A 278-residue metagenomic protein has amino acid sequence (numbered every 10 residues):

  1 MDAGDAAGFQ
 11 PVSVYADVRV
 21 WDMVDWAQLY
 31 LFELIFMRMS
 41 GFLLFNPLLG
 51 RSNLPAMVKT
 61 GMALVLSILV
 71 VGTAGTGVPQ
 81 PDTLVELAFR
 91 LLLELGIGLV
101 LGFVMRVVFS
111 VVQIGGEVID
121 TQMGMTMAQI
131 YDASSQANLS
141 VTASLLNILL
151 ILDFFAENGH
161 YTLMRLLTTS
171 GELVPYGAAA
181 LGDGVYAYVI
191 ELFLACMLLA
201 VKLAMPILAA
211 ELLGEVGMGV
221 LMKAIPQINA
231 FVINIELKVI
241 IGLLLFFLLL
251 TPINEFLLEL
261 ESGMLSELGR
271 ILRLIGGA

Functional and structural regions predicted by a protein language model:
D2-A278: Hydrophobic alpha-helical segments and their helix-loop boundaries in membrane and membrane-proximal proteins
